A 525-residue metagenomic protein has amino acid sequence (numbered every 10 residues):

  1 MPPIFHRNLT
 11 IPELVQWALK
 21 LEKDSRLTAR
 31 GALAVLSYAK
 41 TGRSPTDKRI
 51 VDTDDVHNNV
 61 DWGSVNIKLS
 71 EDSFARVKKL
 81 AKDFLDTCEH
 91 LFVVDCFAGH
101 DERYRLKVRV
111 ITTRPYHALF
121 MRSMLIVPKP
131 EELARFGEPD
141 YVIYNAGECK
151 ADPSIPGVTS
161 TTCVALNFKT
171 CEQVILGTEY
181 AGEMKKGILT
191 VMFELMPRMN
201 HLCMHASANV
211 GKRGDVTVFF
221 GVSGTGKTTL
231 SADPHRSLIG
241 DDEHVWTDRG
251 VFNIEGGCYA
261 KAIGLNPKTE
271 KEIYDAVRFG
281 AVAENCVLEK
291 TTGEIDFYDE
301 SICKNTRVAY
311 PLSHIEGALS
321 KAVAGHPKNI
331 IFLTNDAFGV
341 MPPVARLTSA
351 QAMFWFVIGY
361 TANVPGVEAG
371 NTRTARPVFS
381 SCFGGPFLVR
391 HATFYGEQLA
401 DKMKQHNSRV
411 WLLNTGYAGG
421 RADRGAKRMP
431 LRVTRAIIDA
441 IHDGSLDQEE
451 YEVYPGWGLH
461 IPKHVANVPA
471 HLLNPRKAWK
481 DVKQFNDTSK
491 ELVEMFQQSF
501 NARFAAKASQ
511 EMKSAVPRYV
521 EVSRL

Functional and structural regions predicted by a protein language model:
M1-G31, P197, H205-S207, G211-V222 (+3 more regions): Glycine-rich, often acidic-flanked micro-motifs that create phosphate/phosphodiester-binding or positioning elements
M1-R135: N-terminal accessory targeting/assembly segments
H57-W62, N167-E172, R376-C382: Gly-rich Lys/Arg/Thr-decorated short loops/hinges at beta-loop-alpha junctions or inter-strand turns that position
E138-Y141, N145-L195: Charged, amphipathic alpha-helical linker segments immediately N-terminal to NTP-binding catalytic cores
K227: Conserved lysine of the Walker
L230: Hydrophobic positions on the alpha1 helix immediately C-terminal to the Walker A/P-loop
L472, K477-L525: Generic C-terminus detector
